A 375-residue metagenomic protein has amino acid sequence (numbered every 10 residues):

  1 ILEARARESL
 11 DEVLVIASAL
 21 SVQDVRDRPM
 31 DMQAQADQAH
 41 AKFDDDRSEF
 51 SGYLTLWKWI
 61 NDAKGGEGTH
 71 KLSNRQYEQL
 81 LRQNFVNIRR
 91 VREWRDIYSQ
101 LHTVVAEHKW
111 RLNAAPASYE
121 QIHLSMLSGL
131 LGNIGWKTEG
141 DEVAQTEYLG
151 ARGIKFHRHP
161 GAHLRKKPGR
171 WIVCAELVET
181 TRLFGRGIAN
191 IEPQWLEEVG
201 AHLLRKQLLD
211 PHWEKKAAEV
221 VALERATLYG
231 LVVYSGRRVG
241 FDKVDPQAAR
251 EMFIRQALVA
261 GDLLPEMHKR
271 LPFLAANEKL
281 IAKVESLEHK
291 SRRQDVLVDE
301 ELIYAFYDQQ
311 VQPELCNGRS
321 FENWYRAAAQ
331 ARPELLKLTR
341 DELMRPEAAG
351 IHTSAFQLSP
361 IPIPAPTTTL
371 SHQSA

Functional and structural regions predicted by a protein language model:
I1-V220, Q247, E251, L274-Q310: Second RecA-like catalytic domain
W94-R111, E322-L335, T339-D341: Accessory interdomain/linker segments of ATP-dependent helicases and helicase-like nucleic-acid enzymes that mediate
G132-D141, D341-P360: Long, contiguous regulatory modules within eukaryotic nuclear regulatory proteins
G161-L164, A260-M267, S371-Q373: Short amphipathic alpha-helical segments with coiled-coil-like heptad repeat character
L209, W213-Y325, R332, L336-D341 (+2 more regions): Basic, amphipathic N-terminal segments
I361-T369, Q373-S374: Residue-level detector of conserved catalytic or cofactor/ligand-binding positions in enzyme active sites
